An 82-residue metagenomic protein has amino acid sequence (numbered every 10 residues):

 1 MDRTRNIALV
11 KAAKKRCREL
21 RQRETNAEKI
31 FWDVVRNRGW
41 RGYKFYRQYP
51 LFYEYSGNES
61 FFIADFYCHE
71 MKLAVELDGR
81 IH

Functional and structural regions predicted by a protein language model:
M1-G57: Solvent-exposed, charged helical/coil patches that constitute nucleic-acid or partner-interaction surfaces
I63-H82: Short beta-strand-loop-alpha-helix junction that forms the active-site gateway of nucleic-acid-processing nucleases
